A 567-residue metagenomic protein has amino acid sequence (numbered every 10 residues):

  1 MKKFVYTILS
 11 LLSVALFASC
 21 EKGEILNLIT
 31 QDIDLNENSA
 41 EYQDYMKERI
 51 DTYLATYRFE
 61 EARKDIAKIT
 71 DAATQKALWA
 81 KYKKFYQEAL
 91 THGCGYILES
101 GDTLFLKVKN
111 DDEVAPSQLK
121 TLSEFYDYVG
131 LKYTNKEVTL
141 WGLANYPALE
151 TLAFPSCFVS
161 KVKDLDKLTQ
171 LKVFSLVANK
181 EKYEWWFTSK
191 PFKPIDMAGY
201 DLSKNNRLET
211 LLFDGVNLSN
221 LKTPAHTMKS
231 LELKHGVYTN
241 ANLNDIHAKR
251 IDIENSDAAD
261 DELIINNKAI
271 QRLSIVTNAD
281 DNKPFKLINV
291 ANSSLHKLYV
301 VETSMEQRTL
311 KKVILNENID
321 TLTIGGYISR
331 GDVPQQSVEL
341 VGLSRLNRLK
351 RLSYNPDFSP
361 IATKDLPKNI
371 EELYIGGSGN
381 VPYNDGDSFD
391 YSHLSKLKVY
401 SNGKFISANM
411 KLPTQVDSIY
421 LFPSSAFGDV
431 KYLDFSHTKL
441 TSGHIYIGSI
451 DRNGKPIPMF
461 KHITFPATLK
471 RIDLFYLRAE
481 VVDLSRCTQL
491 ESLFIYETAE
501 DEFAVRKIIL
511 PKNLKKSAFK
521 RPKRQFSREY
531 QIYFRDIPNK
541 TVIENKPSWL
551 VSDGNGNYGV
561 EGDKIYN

Functional and structural regions predicted by a protein language model:
M1-F4: Positively charged n-region of N-terminal signal peptides that target proteins for export
Y6, S10-S13: Hydrophobic helical h-region of N-terminal Sec-dependent signal peptides in bacterial secretory/periplasmic proteins
C20-A153, F158-T169, S175-F187, G199-N206 (+21 more regions): N-terminal capping/linker segments that flank leucine-rich repeat
K182-P194, S329-P334, I450-P456: Intrinsically disordered, low-complexity Ser/Thr- and acidic-rich flexible linkers and loops, especially at boundaries
L212, E232, R351-N355: Predominantly recognizes leucine-rich repeat
V430, Y446-G448, G454, P458-M459 (+1 more regions): Eukaryotic tandem repeat interaction scaffolds
R471-D536: Ankyrin-repeat and related helical/solenoid repeat scaffolds used for protein-protein interactions
